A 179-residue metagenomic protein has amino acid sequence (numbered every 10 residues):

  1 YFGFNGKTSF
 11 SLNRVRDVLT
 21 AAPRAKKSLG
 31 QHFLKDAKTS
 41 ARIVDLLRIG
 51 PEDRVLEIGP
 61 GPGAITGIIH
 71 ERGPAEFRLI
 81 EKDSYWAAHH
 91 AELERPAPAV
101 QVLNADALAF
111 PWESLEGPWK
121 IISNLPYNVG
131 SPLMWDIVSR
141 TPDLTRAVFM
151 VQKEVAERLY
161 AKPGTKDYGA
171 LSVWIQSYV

Functional and structural regions predicted by a protein language model:
Y1-V179: Catalytic cores of RNA-modifying enzymes
